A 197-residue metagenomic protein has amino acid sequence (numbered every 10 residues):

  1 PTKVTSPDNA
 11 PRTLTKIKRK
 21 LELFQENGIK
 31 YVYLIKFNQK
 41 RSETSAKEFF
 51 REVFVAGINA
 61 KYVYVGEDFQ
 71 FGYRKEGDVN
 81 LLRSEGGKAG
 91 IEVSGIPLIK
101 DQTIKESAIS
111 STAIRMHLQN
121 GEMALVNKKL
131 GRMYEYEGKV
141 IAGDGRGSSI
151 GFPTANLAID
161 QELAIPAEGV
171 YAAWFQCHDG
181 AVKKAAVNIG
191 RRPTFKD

Functional and structural regions predicted by a protein language model:
P1-D8, S111, Q176, N188-R191: Short intrinsically disordered, low-complexity coil segments enriched in acidic
P1-I58: Core alpha/beta nucleotide-donor-binding catalytic domains of modification enzymes
V4-T5, V140, L157: Short clusters of hydrophobic/aromatic residues that line enzyme substrate/ligand-binding pockets
K18-F24, F50, K128-R132, K139-A142 (+1 more regions): Short low-complexity stretches enriched in small and charged residues
K36, E67, P97, I189-R191: Short secondary-structure boundary segments
S42-P153: Classical nucleotidyltransferase
G143-D197: Phosphate/ribose-recognition catalytic cores of enzymes acting on nucleotide-derived substrates
